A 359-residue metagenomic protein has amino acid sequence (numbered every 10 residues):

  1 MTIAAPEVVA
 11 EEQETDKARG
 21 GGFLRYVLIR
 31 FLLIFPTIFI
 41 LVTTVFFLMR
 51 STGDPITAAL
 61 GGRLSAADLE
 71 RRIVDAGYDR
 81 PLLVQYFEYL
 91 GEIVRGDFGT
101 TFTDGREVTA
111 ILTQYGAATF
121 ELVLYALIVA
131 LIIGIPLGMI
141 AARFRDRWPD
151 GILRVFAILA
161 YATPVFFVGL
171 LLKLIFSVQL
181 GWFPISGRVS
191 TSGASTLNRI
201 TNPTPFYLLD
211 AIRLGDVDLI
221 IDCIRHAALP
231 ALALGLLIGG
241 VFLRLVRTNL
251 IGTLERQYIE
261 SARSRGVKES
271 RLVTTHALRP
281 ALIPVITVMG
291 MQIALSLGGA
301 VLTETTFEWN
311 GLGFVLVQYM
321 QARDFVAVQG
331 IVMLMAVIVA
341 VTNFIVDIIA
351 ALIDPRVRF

Functional and structural regions predicted by a protein language model:
T2-A5, E12-F23, D79-I135: An internal, D/E-rich "acidic patch" concept
Q13-L48: Charged, compositionally biased N-terminal leader segments and the immediate start of the first structured element
G21-R25, I38, G116-P149, T196-F359: Alpha-helical transmembrane segments of integral membrane proteins, especially multi-pass inner/plasma-membrane
F23, V27, F31, R72 (+11 more regions): Hydrophobic alpha-helical segments of integral membrane proteins, encompassing both true transmembrane helices
T37-Q85, F176-L219: Hydrophobic alpha-helical transmembrane segments of membrane transport/permease proteins and related membrane-embedded
I38-T43, A160-W182, V288-I293: Hydrophobic alpha-helical membrane-insertion segments
V45, M49, G53, T57 (+6 more regions): Membrane-water interface at transmembrane helix exits
I140-T163, V168, L174, V178-Q179 (+1 more regions): Short loop segments and helix-boundary regions at transmembrane helix junctions of multi-pass inner-membrane proteins
